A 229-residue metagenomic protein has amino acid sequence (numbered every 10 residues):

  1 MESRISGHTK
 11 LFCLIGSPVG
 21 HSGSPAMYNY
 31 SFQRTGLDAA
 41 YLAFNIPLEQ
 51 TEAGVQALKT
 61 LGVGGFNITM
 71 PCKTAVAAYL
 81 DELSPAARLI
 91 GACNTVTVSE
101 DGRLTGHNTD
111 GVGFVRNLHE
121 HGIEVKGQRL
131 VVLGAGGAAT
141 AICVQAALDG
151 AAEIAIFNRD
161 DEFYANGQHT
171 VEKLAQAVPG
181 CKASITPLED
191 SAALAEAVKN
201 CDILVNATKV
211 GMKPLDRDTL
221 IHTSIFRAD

Functional and structural regions predicted by a protein language model:
R4-H121: Phosphate/diphosphate ligand-binding glycine-rich loop within oxidoreductases
I5-S6, V125-K126, L148, L220-D229: Short, conserved loop/helix-junction motifs that constitute active-site signature segments in enzyme catalytic cores
G16, N108-G111, G127-A151, N158 (+1 more regions): Glycine-rich adenosine-cofactor-binding loop
G36-F44, I154-A155, C181-S184: Short beta-strand elements in bilobed, periplasmic/extracellular small-molecule ligand-binding domains
F66, L130, L204-V205: Receiver (REC) domain switch-region micro-motif
D149-P179: NAD(P)-binding Rossmann-fold cofactor-contacting core
G180-D229: Rossmann-like adenosine-cofactor binding region
